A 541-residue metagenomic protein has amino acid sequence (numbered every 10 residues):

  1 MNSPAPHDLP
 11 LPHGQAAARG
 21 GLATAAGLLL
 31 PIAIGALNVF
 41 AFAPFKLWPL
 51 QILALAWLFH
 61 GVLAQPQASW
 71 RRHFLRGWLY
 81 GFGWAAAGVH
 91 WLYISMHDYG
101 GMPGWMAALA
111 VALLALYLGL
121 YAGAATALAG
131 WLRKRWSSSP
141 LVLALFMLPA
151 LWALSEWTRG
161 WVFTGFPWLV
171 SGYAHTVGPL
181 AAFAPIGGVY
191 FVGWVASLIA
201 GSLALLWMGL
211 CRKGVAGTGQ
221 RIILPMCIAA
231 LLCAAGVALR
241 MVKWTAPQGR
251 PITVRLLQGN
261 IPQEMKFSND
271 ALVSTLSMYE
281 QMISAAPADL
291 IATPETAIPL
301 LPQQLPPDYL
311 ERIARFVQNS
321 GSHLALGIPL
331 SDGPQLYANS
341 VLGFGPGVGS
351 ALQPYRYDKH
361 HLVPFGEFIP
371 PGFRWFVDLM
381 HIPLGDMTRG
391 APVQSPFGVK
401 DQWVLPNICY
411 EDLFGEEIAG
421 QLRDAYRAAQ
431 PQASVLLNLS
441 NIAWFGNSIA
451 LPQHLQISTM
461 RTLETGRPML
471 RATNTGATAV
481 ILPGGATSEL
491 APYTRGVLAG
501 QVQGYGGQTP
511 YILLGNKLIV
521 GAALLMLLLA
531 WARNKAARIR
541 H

Functional and structural regions predicted by a protein language model:
N2-K243, L439, G446-S448, S488 (+1 more regions): Membrane-embedded alpha-helical bundles of multi-pass enzymes that act on lipidic or dolichyl-linked glycan substrates
M241-L514, L518: Soluble catalytic domains of enzymes that build or remodel membrane lipids, polysaccharides, and related
